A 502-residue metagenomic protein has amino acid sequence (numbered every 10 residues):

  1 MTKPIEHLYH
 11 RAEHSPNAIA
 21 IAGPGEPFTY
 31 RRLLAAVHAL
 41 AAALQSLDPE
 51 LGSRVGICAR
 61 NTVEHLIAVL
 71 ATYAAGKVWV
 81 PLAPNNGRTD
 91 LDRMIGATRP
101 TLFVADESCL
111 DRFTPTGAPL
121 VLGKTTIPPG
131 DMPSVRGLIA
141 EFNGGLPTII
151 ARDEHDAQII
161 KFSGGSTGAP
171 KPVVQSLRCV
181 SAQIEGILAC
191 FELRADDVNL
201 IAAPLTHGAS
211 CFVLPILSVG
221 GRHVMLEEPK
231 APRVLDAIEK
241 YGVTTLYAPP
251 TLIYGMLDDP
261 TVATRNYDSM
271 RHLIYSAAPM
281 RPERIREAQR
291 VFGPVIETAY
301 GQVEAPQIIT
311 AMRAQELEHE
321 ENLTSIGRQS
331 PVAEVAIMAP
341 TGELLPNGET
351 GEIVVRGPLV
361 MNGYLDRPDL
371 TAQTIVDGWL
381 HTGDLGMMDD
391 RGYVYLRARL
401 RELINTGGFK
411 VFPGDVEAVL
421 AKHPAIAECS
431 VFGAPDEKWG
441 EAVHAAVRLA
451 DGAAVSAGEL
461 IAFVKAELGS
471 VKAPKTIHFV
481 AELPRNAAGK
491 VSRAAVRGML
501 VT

Functional and structural regions predicted by a protein language model:
N17, A140-F162, A169, E192-V198: Conserved pre-ATP/AMP-binding loop-to-beta segment of ANL
N17-T62, L66, L70, G87-D92 (+1 more regions): Conserved AMP-binding/adenylate-forming core of the ANL superfamily
T29-R31, Q158-E185: Conserved AMP-binding A3 loop
N86, I238, L246, G357 (+5 more regions): AMP-binding/adenylate-forming catalytic core of the ANL superfamily
S181-V198, T206-T245, D259: Conserved AMP-binding/adenylation subdomain of ANL enzymes
S218, V243-A248, L257-E321, E334: Gly/Ser/Thr-rich phosphate-binding loop
R328-V332, T341-T374, V411: Conserved ATP/PPi-binding loop(s) of AMP-dependent carboxylate-activating enzymes
E334-V354, D390-R391, A453-A457, S492: Conserved beta-loop-beta connector loops within the AMP-binding
